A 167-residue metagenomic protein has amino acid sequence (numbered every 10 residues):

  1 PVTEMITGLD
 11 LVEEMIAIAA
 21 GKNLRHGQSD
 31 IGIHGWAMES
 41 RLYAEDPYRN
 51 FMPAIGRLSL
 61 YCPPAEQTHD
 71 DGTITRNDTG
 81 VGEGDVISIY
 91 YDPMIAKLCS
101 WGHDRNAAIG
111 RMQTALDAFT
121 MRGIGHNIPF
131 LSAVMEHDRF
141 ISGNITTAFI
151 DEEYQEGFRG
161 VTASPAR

Functional and structural regions predicted by a protein language model:
P1-R167: ATP-dependent carboxylate activation and anion-phosphoryl transfer catalytic cores that bind Mg-ATP to form
